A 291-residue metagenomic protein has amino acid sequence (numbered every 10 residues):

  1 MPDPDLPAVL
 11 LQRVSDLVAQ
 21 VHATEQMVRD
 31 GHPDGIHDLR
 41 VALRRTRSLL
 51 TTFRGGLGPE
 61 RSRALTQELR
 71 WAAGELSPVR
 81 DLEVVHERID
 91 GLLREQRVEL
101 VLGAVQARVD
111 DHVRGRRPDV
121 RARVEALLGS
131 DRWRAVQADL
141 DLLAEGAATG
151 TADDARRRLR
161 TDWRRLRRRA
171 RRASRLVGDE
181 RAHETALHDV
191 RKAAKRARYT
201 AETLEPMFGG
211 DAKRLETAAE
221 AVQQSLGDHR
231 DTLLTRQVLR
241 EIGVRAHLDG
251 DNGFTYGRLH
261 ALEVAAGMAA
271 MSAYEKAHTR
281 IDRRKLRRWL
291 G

Functional and structural regions predicted by a protein language model:
M1-G291: Function-determining surface determinants
